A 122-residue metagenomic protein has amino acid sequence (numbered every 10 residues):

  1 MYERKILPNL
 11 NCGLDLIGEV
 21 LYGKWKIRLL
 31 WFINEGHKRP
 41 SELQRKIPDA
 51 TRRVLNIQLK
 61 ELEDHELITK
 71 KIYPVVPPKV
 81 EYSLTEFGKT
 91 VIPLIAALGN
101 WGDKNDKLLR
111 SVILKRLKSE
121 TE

Functional and structural regions predicted by a protein language model:
Y2, K89-E122: Amphipathic alpha-helical dimerization/coiled-coil segments that flank or bridge DNA-binding/regulatory modules
E3-L7: Acidic-glycine-rich active-site phosphate/pyrophosphate-binding loop
P8-V54, P78-E81, V112: N-terminal helix-turn-helix DNA-binding core of bacterial DNA-binding proteins
Q58: Residues within the DNA-recognition helix of helix-turn-helix
E61: Alpha-helical DNA-recognition elements
E66: Glycine-centered, phosphate/nucleic-acid-interacting loop/turn motifs that mediate DNA/RNA or nucleotide
K70: Short beta-strand "wing" residues that participate in macromolecule-binding interfaces
P74-A97: Basic, amphipathic "hinge/linker" alpha-helix immediately C-terminal to the N-terminal HTH DNA-binding motif
